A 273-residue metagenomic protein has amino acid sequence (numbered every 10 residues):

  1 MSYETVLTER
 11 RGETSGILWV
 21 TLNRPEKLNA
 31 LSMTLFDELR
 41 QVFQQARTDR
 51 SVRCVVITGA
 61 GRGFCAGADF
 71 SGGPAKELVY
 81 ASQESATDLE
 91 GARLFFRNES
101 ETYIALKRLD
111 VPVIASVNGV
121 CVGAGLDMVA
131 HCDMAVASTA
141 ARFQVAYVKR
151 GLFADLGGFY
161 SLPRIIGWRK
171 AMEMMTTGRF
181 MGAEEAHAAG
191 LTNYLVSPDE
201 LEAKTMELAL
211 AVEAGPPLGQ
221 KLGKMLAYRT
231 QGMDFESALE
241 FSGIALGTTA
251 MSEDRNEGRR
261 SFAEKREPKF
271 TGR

Functional and structural regions predicted by a protein language model:
M1-A60: Conserved CoA-thioester-binding segment of acyl-CoA-metabolizing enzymes
M1-V6, R260-R273: Terminal low-complexity tails and localization/encapsulation signals of metabolic enzymes
L31, S116-V117: Structural motif
G59-T102, C121: Glycine- (often His-adjacent) and acidic-residue-rich active-site loop that binds/positions the CoA thioester
T102-D110, S116, V122-T176, A189 (+1 more regions): CoA-thioester-processing core
V136-A141, T192-E240, I244-E253, K269-R273: C-terminal long alpha-helix characteristic of the crotonase
G178-E185: Acidic, divalent-metal-coordinating active-site segment for phosphoryl/phosphodiester hydrolysis, typified by short
